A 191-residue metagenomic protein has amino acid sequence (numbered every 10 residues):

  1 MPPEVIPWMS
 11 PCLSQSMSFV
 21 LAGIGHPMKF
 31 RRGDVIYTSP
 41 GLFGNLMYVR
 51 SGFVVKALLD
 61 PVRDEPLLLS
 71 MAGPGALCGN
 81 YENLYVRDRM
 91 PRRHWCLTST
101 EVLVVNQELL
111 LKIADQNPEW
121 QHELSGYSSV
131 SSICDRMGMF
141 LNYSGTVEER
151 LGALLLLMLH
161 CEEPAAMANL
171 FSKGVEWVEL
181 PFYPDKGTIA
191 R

Functional and structural regions predicted by a protein language model:
M1-R32, L77, E82-Y85: Cyclic nucleotide-binding regulatory module and flanking cytosolic helices
M9, D34-T98: Cyclic nucleotide-binding regulatory domains
A76, E148-G152, K186: Short, leucine-enriched amphipathic alpha-helices that occur as contiguous helical runs
L103: Conserved active-site beta-strand element of glycosyltransferases/polysaccharide synthases
L109-R150: A small-molecule sensor/coupling module
L154-M158: Short amphipathic alpha-helical elements of helix-turn-helix/winged-helix folds
H160-R191: Phosphate-/nucleic-acid-contacting segments
